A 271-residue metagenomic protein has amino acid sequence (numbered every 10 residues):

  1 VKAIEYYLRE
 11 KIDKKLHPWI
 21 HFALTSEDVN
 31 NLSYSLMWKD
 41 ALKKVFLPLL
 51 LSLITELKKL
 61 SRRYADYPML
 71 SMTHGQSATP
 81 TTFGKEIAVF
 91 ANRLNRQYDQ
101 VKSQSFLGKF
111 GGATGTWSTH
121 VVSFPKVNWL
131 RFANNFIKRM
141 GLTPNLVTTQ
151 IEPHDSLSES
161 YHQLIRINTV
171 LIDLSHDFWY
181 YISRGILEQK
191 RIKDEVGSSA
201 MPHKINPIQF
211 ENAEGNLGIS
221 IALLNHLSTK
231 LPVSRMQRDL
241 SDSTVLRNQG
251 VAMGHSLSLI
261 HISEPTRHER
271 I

Functional and structural regions predicted by a protein language model:
V1-W117, F124-I137, G197-S198, I208-E214: A helix-coil-helix interface module used to build multimeric assemblies and to scaffold catalytic/cofactor sites
L50, F83, I87, S160 (+2 more regions): Hydrophobic packing residues in well-ordered alpha-helices of helical domains and bundles
Q97, Q150-K230, S234-R235: Glycine-rich anion/phosphate-binding loop at the beta-strand->alpha-helix junction
N135-T149: A short, charged helix-loop
S156-S160, D242-Q249: Membrane-water interface at loop-to-transmembrane-helix junctions
I260-I271: Single conserved hydrophobic/aromatic residue that forms the stacking wall/gate of nucleotide- or nucleobase-binding
